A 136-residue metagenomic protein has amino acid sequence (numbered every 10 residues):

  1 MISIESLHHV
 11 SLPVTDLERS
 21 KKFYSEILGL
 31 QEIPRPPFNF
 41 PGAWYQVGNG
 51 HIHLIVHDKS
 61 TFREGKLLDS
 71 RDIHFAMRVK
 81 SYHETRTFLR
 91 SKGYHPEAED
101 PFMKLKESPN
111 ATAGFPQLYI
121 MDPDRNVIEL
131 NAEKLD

Functional and structural regions predicted by a protein language model:
M1-E18, I73-M77, K134-D136: N-terminal beta-strand motif that seeds the catalytic metal site of vicinal oxygen chelate
I4-S6, L67-D72, A111-T112: Short glycine-enriched loop/turn motifs at secondary-structure junctions
P13-I52: Core segments of cupin and vicinal oxygen chelate
L17-E18, F75-D124, L135: Vicinal oxygen chelate
N39-P41, R71, G114: Exposed loop/turn and edge beta-strand positions of beta-sandwich/beta-sheet ligand-binding modules
F62-R78: Helix-adjacent hinge/juxtasegments
